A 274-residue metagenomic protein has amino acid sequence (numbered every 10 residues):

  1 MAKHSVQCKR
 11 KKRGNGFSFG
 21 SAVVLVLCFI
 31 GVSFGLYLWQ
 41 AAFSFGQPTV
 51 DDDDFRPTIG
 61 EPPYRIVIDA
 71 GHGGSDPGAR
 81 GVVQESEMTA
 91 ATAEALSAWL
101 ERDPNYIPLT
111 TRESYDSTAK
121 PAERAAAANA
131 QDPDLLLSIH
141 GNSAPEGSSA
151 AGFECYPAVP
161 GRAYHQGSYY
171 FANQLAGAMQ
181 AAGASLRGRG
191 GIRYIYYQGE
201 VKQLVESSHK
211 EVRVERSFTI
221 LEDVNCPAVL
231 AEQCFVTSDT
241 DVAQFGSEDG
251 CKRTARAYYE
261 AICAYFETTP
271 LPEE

Functional and structural regions predicted by a protein language model:
M1-F19: N-terminal Lys/Arg-rich, disordered targeting/topogenic segments
G14-L25, S33-T58, A90-E274: Active-site-proximal helix/loop segments of hydrolytic enzymes
F55-G81, L137: Catalytic-core environment of secreted peptidases
G78-A91: Glycine- and acidic-residue-enriched helix-capping/strand-helix junction motifs
